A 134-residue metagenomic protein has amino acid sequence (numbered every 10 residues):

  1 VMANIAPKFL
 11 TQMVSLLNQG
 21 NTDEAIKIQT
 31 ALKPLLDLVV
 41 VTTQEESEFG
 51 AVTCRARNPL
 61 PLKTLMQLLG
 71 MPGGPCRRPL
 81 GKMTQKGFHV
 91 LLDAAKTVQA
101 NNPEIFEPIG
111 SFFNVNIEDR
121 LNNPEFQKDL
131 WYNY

Functional and structural regions predicted by a protein language model:
V1-Q44: Catalytic alpha/beta core domains of metabolic enzymes, predominantly
T43-Y134: C-terminal extensions of enzymes
